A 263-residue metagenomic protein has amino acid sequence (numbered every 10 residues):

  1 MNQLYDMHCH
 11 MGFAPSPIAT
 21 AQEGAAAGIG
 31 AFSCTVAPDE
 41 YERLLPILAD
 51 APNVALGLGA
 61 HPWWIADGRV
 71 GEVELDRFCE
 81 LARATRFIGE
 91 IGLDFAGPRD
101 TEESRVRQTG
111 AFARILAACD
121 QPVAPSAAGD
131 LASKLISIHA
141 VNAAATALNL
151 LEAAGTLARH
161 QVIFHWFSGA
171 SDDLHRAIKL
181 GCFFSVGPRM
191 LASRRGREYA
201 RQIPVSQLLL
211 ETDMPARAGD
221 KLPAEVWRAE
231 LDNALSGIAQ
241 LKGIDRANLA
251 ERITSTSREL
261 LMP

Functional and structural regions predicted by a protein language model:
M1-P263: Mid-domain alpha/beta scaffold segments of enzyme catalytic cores
